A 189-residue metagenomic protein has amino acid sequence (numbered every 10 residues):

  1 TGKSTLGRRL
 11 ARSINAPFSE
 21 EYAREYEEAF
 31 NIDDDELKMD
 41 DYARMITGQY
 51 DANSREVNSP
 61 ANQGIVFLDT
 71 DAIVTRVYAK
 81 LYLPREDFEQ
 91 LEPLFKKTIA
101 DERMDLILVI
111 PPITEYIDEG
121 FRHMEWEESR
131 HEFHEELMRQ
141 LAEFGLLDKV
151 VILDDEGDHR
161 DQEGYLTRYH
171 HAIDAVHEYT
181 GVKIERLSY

Functional and structural regions predicted by a protein language model:
K3: Conserved lysine of the Walker
G7-R12, Y42-Q63, E89-M104: Short amphipathic alpha-helices and their capping/turn segments at secondary-structure boundaries
R8, R12-D51: Conserved substrate/cofactor phosphate-moiety recognition/catalytic segment in nucleotide-dependent phosphotransferases
Y22, T70-A72: Generic detector of well-ordered alpha-helical packing
D34-M39, D87, Q162, A172-I173: Charged, often glycine-rich, active-site loop that binds/positions anionic groups
A72-E136, Q140: ATP-dependent NMP and nucleoside kinases share a basic, alpha-helical "lid"
M124-Y189: NTP-dependent small-molecule kinase module
